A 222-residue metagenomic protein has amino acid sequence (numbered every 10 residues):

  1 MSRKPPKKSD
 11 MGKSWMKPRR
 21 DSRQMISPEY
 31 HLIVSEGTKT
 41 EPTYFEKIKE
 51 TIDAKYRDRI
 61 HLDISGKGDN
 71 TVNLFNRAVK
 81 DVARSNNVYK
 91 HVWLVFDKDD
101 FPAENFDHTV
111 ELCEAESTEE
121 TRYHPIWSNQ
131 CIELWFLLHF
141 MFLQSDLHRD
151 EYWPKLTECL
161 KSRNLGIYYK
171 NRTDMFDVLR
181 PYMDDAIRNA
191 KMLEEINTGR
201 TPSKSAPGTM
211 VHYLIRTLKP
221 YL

Functional and structural regions predicted by a protein language model:
M1-Y30, P42, E46-S65, D81-W93 (+1 more regions): C-terminal accessory helical subdomains adjacent to catalytic cores in phosphodiester- and nucleotide-handling enzymes
I33-E36: Short hydrophobic beta-strand that contains or immediately precedes a catalytic carboxylate
K39: Short polar catalytic/cofactor-binding loops
K67-R77: Short phosphate-binding loop-to-helix
